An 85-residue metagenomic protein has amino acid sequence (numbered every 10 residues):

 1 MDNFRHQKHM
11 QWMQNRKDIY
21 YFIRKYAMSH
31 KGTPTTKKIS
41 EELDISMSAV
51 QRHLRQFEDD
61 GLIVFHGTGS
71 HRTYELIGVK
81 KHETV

Functional and structural regions predicted by a protein language model:
M1-Q11: Short, Lys/Arg-enriched N-terminal segment that forms or immediately precedes the first helix of a structured domain
H9-K17, T35, T68-V85: Short, cationic-aromatic polyanion-contact patches
T36-K37, R55: Residues within the helices of the helix-turn-helix
S40: The alpha-helix within a helix-turn-helix
D44, R55, D59: Residue-level detection of the helix-turn-helix DNA-binding "recognition helix"
S48: Key DNA-contact positions within bacterial/archaeal DNA-binding proteins
E58-T68: A short, conserved structural fragment
